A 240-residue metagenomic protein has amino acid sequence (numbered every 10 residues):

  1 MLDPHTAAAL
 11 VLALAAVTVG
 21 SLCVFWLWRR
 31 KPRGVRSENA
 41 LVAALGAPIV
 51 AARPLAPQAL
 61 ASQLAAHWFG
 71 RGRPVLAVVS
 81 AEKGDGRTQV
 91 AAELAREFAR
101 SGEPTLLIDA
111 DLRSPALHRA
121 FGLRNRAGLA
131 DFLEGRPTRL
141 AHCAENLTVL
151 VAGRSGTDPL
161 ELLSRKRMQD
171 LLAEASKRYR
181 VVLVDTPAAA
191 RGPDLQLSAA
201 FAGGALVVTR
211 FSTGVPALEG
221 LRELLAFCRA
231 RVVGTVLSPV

Functional and structural regions predicted by a protein language model:
L2-L55: Juxtamembrane cytosolic face of transmembrane helices
W26-A43, L160-V240: Conserved catalytic-core segment of NTP-binding enzymes
S37-L76, S80-A81: Extreme N-terminal, non-catalytic leader segments that precede Walker-type/kinase nucleotide-binding cores
L41, V78, D109-D111, F132 (+4 more regions): Residue-level signature of catalytic and energy-coupling elements of molecular machines, predominantly ATP/GTP-dependent
A44-P48, L60-H67, E97, S101 (+9 more regions): Conserved, well-folded catalytic cores of nucleic-acid-processing and energy-transducing macromolecular machines
A56-Q58, F98-R154, G214-L218: Phosphate-binding loop that captures ATP/GTP phosphates
S62, A66-A110, L117: Walker A (P-loop) phosphate-binding motif
